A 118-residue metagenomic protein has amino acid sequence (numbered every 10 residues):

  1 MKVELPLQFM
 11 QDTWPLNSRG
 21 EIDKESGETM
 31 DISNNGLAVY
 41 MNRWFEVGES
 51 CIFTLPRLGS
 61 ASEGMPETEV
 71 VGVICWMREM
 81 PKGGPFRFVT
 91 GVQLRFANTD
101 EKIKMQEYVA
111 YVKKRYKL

Functional and structural regions predicted by a protein language model:
M1-N34, M41, A110-L118: N-terminal helix initiation/capping motif
K2, E21-K24, S62-V71: Short coil-to-beta-strand transition motifs
E4-P6, F45-G59: Short coil-to-beta transition motif at edge beta-strands of beta-rich domains
D12, N34, M77-G83: Short, conserved beta-turn/loop elements at beta-strand boundaries and strand-helix junctions
S18, P81-L118: C-terminal output/interaction extensions
D31, R43, W76-R78, F96: A residue-level detector for short acidic-glycine micro-motifs
R57-A61, R78-P81: Short catalytic/binding micro-motifs of nucleotide second-messenger systems
